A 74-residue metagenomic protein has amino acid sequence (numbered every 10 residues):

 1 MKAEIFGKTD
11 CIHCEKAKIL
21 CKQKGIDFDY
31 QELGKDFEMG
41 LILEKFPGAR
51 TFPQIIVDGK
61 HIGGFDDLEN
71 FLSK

Functional and structural regions predicted by a protein language model:
M1-D27: Local sequence-structure signature of Cys/Sec-based thiol-disulfide redox active-site neighborhoods
I12, F37, G63: Short alpha-helical
E15, G40, N70: Alpha-helical elements of the RecA-like P-loop NTPase motor core of helicases
I19-C21, K45, E69-F71: Short, glycine/charged-enriched secondary-structure capping and boundary segments
G25-Y30, H61: Conserved beta-strand scaffold positions in the cores of enzyme catalytic domains, especially in NTP/NDP-utilizing
E32-A49, K74: Thioredoxin-like thiol-disulfide oxidoreductase module
F46-I55, F65-D66: Structural micro-motif
V57-K74: Non-catalytic, surface beta->alpha helical segment in thiol-disulfide oxidoreductase systems
